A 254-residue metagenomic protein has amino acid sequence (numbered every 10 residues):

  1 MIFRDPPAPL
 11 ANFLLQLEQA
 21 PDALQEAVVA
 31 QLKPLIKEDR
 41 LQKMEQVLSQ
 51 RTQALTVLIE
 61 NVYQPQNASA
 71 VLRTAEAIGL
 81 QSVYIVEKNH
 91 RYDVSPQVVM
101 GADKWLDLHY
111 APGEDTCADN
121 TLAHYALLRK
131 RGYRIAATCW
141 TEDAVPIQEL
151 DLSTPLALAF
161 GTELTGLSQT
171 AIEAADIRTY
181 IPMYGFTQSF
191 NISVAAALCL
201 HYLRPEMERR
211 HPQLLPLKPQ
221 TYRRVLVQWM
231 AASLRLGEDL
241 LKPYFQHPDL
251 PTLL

Functional and structural regions predicted by a protein language model:
M1-L254: Post-transcriptional modification and biogenesis factors for structured RNAs of the translation apparatus
